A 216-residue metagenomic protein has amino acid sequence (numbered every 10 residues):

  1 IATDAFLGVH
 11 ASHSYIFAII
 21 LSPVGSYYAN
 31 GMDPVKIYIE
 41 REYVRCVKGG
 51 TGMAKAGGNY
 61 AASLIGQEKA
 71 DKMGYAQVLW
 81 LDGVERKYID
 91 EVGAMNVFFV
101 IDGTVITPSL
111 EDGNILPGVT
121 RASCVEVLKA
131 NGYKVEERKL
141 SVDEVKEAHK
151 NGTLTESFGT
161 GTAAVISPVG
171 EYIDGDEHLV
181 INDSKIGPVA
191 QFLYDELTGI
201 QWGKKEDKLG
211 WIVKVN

Functional and structural regions predicted by a protein language model:
I1-A5: Short, glycine/charge-rich beta-strand/loop segments that flank catalytic centers and engage negatively charged groups
L7-N216: Helix-start/capping segments and mature chain N-termini
